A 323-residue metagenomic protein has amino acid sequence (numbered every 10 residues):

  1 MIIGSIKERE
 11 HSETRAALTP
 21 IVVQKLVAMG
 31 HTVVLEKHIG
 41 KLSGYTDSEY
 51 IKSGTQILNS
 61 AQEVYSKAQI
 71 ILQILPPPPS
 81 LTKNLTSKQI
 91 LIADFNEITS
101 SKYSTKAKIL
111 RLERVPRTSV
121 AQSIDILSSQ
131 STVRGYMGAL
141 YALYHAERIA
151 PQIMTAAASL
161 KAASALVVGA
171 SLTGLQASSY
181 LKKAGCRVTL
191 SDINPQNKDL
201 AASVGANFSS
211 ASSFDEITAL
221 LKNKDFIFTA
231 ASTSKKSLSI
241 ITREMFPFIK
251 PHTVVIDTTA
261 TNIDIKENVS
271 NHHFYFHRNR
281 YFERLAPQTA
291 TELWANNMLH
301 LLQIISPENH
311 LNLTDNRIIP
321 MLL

Functional and structural regions predicted by a protein language model:
I2, E8, P77-A163, A286: Glycine/serine-rich phosphate-binding loop and adjoining beta1-alpha1 elements at the start of nucleotide-handling
G4-K108: An N-terminal-biased, well-structured beta-alpha scaffold segment characteristic of Rossmann-like dinucleotide-binding
I6-L42, A146-T229: Glycine-rich phosphate/diphosphate-binding loop of Rossmann-like nucleotide-binding domains
V23, D47, T82, A139 (+3 more regions): Generic hydrophobic/aromatic pocket-lining and core-packing "Φ" positions
E63-P79, S209-T242, V254: Rossmann-like NAD(P)-binding element
T86-Y103, K108-L112, F226-H277: ADP-ribose/adenylate-binding Rossmann-like module
V115, S119-I153, T261-L323: Adenosine-phosphate binding glycine-rich loop
